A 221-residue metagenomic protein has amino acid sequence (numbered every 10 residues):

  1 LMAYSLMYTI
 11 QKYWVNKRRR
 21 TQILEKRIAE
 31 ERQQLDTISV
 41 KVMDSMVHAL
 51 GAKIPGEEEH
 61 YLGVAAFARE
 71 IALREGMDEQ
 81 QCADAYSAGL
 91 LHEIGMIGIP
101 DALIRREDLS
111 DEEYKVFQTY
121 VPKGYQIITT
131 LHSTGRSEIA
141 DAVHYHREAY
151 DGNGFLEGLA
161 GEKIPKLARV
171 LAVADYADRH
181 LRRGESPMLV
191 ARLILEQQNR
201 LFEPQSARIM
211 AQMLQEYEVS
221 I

Functional and structural regions predicted by a protein language model:
L1-M2, I221: Polar low-complexity intrinsically disordered regions
M2-E30: Juxtamembrane or sensor-core-proximal signal-transducing alpha helices that couple sensory domains to cytosolic
T9, R32-Q34, E112-F117: Short N-terminal helix-initiation segments at or just after the protein's N-terminus
E31-M46: Signal-transmission linkers at sensory-effector interfaces
G51-I221: Metal-dependent catalytic cores of enzymes that make or break cyclic nucleotides and related phosphoester linkages
